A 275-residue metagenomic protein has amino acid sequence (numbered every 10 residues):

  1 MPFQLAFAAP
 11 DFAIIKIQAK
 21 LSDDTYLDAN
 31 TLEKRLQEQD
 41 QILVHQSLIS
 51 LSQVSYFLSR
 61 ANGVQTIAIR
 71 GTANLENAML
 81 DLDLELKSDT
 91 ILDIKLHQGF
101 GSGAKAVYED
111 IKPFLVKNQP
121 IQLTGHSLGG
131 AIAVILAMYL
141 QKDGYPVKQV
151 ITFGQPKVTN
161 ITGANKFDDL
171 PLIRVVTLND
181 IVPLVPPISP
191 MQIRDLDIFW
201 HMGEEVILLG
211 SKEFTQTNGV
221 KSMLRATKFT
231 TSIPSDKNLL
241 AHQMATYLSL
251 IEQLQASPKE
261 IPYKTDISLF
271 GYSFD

Functional and structural regions predicted by a protein language model:
P2-T124, L128-D275: Non-catalytic, mobile gating and regulatory segments of ester bond hydrolases
